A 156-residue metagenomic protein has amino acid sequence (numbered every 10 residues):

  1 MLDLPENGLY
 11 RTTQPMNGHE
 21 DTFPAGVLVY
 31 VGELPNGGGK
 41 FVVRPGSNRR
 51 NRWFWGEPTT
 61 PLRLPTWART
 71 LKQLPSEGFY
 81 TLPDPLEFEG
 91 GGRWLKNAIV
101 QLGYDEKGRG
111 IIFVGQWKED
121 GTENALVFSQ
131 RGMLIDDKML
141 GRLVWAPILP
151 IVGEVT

Functional and structural regions predicted by a protein language model:
M1-N7, R69-G78: N-terminal helix-cap/turn-to-beta initiation motif at the start of protein domains
L2, E20, P83, I135-D136 (+1 more regions): Intrinsic disorder/low-complexity signal
L9-E57, P85-G132: Basic/aromatic-rich interaction segments and small domains that mediate binding to polyanionic partners
R44-S76, F113-T156: Intrinsically disordered, low-complexity, charged/polar segments
K72-G90: Short, solvent-exposed interaction modules
